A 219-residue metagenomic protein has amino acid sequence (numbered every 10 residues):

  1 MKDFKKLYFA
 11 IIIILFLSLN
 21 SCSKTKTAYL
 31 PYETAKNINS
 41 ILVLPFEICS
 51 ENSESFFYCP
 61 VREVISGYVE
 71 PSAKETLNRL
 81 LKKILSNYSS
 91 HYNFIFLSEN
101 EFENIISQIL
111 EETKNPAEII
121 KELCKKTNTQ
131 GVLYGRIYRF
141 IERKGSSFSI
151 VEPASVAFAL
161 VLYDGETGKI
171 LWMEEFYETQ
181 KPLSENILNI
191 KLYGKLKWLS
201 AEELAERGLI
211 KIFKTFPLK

Functional and structural regions predicted by a protein language model:
M1-F9: Bacterial N-terminal signal peptides that target proteins for export
K2, S147-I150: Short proline/glycine-enriched turn/loop segments at secondary-structure junctions
A10-S18: Bacterial N-terminal signal peptides
C22-S53, L123-T127, R139, I150-K219: C-terminal/domain-edge helix-coil "capping" segments
T27-A28, E118-I120, R143-G145: Short structured motifs
E47-R136, G165, K169-M173, E202-E203 (+1 more regions): N-terminal segment of the mature soluble domain
S66, E70, Q108, G145 (+2 more regions): Residue-level detector of alpha-helix boundaries and kinks
N104-I106, F140-G145: Short, solvent-exposed loop/turn segments at secondary-structure junctions
